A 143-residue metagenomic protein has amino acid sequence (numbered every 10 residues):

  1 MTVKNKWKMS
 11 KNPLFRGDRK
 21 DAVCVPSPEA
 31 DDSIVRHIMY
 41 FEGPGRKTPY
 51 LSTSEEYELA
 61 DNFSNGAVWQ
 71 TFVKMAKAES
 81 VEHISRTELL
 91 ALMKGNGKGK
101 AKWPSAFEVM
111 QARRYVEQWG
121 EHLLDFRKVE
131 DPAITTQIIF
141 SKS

Functional and structural regions predicted by a protein language model:
M1-S143: NAD-dependent ADP-ribosyltransferases
